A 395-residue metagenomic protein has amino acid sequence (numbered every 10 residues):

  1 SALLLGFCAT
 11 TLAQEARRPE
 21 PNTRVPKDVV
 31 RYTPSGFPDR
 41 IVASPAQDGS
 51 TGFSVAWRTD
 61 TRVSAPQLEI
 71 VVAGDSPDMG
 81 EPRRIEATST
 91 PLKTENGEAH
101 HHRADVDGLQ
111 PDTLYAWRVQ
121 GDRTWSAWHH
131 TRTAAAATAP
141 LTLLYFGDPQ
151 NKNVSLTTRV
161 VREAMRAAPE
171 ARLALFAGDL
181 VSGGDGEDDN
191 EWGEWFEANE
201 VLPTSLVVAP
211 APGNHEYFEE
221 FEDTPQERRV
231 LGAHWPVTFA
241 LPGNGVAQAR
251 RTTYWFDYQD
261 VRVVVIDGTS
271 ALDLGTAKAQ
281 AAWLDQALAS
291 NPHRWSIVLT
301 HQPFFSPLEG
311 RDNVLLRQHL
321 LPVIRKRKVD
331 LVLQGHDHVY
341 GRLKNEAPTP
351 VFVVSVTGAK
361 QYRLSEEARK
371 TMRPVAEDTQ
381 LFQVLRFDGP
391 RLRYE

Functional and structural regions predicted by a protein language model:
S1-C8: Bacterial N-terminal signal peptides
A13-Y145, R166-P169, D378, V384-E395: Acidic, histidine-bearing metal-coordination/catalytic regions of metal-dependent phosphoesterases
G74-H101, L144-R159, S182-D185, Q226-R229 (+4 more regions): Acidic/histidine-rich helix-loop elements that form or flank divalent-metal/phosphate-binding sites at the catalytic
R103-D105, L114-H130, N190-P292, R311 (+4 more regions): Extended active-site neighborhood of metal-dependent phosphoesterases/phosphodiesterases
G121, F146-N151, G178-L180, N214-H215 (+4 more regions): Active-site metal-binding loops of divalent metal-dependent hydrolases
P140-A211, E216-Y217: Conserved, compact domain cores that house catalytic/ligand-binding motifs in diverse enzymes and effector modules
P140-Q150, L173, D260-S270, I297-H301 (+1 more regions): Active-site-proximal beta-strand elements of phosphoester/diester hydrolases
A177-V181, N291-L308: Short acidic, glycine-rich surface-loop motifs adjacent to enzyme active sites
